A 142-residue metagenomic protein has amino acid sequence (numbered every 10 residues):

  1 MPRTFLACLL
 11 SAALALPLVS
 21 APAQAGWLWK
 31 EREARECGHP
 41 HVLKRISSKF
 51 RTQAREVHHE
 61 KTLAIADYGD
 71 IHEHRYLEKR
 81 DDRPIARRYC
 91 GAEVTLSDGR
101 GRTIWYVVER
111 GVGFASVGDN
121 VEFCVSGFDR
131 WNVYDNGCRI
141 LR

Functional and structural regions predicted by a protein language model:
M1-L9: Bacterial N-terminal signal peptides that target proteins for export
L14-P22: C-terminal segment of classical bacterial N-terminal signal peptides
V19, E31, I140-R142: Terminal targeting/leader modules
Q24-A86: N-terminal secretory signal peptides
E73-Y106: Mid-chain, structured segments of secreted extracytoplasmic proteins
R100-V121: Extracytosolic low-complexity repeat regions of secreted or lipid-anchored proteins
F114-R142: C-terminal partner/receptor-binding element of secreted or periplasmic proteins
